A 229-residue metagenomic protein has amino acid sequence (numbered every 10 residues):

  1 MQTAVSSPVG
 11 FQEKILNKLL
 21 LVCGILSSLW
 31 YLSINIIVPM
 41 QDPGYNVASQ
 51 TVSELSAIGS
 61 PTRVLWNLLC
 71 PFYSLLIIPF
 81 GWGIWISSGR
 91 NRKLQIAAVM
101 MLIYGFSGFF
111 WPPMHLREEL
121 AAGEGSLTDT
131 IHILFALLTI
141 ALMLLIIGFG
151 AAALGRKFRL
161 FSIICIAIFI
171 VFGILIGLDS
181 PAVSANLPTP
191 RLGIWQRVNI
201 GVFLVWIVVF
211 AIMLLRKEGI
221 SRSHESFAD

Functional and structural regions predicted by a protein language model:
M1, L26, E54, A228-D229: Intrinsic structural disorder
Q2-V9, R216-D229: Short, charged juxtamembrane terminal tails flanking transmembrane helices
P8-Y45, Q50-G219: Hydrophobic, aromatic-enriched alpha-helical segments typical of multi-pass transmembrane helices
